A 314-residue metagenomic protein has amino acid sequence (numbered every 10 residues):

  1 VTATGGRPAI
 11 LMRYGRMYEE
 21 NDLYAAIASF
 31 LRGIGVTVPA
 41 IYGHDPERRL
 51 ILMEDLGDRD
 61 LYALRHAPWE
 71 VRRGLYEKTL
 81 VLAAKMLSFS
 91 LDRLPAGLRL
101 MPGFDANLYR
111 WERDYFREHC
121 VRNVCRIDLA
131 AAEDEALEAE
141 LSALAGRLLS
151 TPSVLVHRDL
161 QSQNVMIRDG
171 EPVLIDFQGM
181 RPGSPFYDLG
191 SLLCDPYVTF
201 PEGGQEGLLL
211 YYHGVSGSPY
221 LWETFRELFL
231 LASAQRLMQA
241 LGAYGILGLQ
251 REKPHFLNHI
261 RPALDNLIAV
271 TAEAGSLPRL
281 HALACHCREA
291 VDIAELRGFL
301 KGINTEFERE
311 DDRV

Functional and structural regions predicted by a protein language model:
V1-G5, L141-L189, P196-F200: Active-site acidic catalytic loop and adjacent metal/ATP-binding pocket of ATP-dependent phosphoryl transfer enzymes
V1-W111, Y115, R122-C125: ATP-binding pocket architecture of kinase catalytic cores
H44-P46, F229-S233: A short beta-turn/loop motif at secondary-structure boundaries
L91-P102, N107, E112-L155, Y220-E223: An alpha-helical support segment within catalytic cores of ATP-dependent transferases
R93-P95, G103, R110, S162 (+5 more regions): Glycan-recognition and catalytic cores of secretory/periplasmic carbohydrate-active enzymes
Y115-V124, P185-Y220, L231-E252, A263-A272: Active-site activation/catalytic loop segments of kinase-like enzymes and analogous catalytic loops in related
E135, L228, L257-R261: Short, charged, amphipathic alpha-helical segments
G242-V314: ATP/Mg2+ or Mg2+-diphosphate-binding catalytic cores that bind nucleotide phosphates or diphosphates via glycine-rich
